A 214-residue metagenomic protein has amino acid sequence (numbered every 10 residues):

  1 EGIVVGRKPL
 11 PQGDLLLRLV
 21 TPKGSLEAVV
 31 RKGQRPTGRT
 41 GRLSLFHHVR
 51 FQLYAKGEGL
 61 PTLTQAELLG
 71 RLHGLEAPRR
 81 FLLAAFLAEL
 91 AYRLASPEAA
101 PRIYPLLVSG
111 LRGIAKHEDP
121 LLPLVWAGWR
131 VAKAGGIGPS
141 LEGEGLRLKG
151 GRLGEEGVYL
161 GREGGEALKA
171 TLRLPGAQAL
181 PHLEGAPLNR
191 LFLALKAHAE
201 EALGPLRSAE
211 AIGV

Functional and structural regions predicted by a protein language model:
E1-L15, V20-V214: Non-catalytic alpha-helical scaffolds and adjoining flexible linkers that form interface surfaces for assembly
